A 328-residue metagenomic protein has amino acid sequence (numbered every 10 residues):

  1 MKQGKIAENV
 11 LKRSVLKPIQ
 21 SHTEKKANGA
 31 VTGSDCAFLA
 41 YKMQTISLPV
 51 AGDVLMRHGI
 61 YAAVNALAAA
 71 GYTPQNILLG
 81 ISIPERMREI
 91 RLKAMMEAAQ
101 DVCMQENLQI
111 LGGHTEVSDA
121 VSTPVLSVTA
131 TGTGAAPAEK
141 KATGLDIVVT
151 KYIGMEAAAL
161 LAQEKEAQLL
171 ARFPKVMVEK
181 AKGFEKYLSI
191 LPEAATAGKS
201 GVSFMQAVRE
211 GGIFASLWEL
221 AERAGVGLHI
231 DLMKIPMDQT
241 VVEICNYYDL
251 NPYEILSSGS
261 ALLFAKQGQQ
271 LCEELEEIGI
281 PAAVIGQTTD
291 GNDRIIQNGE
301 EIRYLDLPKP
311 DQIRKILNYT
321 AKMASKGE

Functional and structural regions predicted by a protein language model:
K2-Q3, A7-K12, I278-E328: Acidic, Ser/Thr/Pro-rich beta/coil linker or hinge segments at domain junctions
G4-V149: Glycine-rich phosphate/pyrophosphate-binding loop regions near the starts of catalytic domains
N28-V31, V208-R209, G227-P236, E254-L256 (+1 more regions): Beta-strand->loop->alpha-helix junctions that form or flank phosphate-binding loops in nucleotide-handling enzymes
G29-T32, L39-Y41, C103, S118-T123 (+7 more regions): Solvent-exposed alpha-helices and their adjacent loops that cap or buttress functional pockets in soluble metabolic
L79-S82, H114-V117, Y152-I153, R209-G211 (+3 more regions): Short, ordered loop/turn segments at secondary-structure junctions
P84-R86, A181-L256: Active-site-proximal betaalpha loop/short-helix elements that scaffold phosphoryl/nucleotidyl transfer chemistry
A135-E185: Phosphate/diphosphate-binding glycine-rich loops and adjacent basic-rich segments that engage nucleotide
F264-Q270: Helix N-cap motif at beta-to-alpha junctions
